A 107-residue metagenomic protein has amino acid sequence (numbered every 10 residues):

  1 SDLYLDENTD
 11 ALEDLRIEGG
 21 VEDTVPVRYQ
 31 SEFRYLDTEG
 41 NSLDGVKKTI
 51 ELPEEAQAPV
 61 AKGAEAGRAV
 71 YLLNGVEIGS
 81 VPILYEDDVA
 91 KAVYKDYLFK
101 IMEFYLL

Functional and structural regions predicted by a protein language model:
S1-L107: Domain-terminus/edge residues, biased toward the C-terminal soluble/receptor-binding domains of extracytoplasmic
